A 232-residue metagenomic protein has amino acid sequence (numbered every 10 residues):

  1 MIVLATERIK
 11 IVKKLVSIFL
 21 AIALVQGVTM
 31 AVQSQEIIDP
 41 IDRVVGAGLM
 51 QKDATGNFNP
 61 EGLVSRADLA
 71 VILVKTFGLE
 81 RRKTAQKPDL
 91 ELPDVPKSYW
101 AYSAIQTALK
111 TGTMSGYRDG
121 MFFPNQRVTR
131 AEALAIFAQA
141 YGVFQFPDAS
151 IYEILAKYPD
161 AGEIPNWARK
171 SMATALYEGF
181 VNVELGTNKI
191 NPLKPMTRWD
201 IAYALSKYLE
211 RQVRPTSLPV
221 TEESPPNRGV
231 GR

Functional and structural regions predicted by a protein language model:
I2-P40, A47-A70, V74-Y102, S115-A131 (+3 more regions): Feature responds to low-complexity, polar/acidic, surface-exposed segments characteristic of secreted/exported proteins
